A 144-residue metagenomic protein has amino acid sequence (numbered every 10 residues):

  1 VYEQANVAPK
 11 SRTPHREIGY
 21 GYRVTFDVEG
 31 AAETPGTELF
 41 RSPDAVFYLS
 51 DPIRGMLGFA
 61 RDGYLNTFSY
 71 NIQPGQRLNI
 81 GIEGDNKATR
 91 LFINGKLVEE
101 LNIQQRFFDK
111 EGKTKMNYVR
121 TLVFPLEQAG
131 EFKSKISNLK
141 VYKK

Functional and structural regions predicted by a protein language model:
V1-R61: Secretory/extracellular carbohydrate-interaction modules and structurally similar beta-sandwich "look-alikes"
E3-A5, P9-R16, N66-I72, E111 (+1 more regions): Beta-strand-rich interaction surfaces with strong enrichment in secreted/lumenal proteins
V24-F26, Q76-D85, T89-L91: Short tryptophan-centered beta-strand motifs in secreted/extracellular beta-sheet-rich domains of glycan-recognition
F47, L65-N66, V98-E99: Short, isolated positions in well-ordered beta-strands
G58-G81: Short, aromatic/His-centered strand-loop micro-motif at the edge of beta-sheets
D62, F92-V98: Short strand-turn-strand beta-turns centered on an Asx-Gly dipeptide
L101-K135: Flexible glycan-contacting loops in extracellular carbohydrate-active proteins
I136-V141: Extracellular beta-strand elements of beta-rich domains used for carbohydrate recognition/degradation or cell-matrix
